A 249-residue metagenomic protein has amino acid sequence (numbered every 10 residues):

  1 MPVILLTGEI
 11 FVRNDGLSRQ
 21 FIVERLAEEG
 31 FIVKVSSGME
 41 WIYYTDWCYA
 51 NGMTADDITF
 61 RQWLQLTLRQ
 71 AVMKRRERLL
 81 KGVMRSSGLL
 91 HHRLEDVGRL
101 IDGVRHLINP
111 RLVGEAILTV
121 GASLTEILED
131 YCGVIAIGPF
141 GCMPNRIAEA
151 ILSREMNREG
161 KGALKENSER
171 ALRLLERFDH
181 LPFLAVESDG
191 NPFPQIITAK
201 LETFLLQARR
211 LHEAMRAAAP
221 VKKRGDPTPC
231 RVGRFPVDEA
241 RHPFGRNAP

Functional and structural regions predicted by a protein language model:
M1-P249: An N-terminal assembly and electron-transfer interface module characteristic of large anaerobic redox and radical
